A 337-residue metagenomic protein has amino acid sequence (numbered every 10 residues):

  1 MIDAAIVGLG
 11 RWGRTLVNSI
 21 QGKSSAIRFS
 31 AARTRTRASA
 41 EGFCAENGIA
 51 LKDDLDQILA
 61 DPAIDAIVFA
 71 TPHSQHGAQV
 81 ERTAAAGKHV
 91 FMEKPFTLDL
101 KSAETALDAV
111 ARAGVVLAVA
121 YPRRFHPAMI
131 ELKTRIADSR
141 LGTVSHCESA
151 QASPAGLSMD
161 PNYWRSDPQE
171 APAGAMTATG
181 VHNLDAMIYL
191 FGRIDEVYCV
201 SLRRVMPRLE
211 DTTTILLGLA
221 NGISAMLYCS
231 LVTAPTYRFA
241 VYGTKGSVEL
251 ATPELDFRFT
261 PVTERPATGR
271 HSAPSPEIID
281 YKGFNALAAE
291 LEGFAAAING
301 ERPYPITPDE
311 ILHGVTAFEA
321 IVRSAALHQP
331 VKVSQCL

Functional and structural regions predicted by a protein language model:
M1, A66-F69, G293-L337: C-terminal helix-rich "cap/oligomerization" subdomain common to oxidoreductases
M1-N47: N-terminal Rossmann-like dinucleotide-binding module
A50-P62: Short acidic low-complexity segments
D53, M92, L117-V119, L227 (+1 more regions): Hydrophobic residues in well-ordered beta-strands that form the structural core
A66, P72-H73, G77-R124: Beta-strand-loop-alpha-helix segment that lines the small-molecule cofactor/substrate pocket of alpha/beta enzymes
D108-V116, I130-H146, G243, S247: Basic phosphate/pyrophosphate-binding loop/patch that engages nucleotide-derived ligands
R123-M206, H328: Predominantly a Rossmann-like dinucleotide-binding segment in NAD(P)-dependent oxidoreductases
A178, L184-D256, A288-R302, C336: Contiguous beta-strand/loop segments that form the cofactor/metal-binding neighborhood of enzyme cores
